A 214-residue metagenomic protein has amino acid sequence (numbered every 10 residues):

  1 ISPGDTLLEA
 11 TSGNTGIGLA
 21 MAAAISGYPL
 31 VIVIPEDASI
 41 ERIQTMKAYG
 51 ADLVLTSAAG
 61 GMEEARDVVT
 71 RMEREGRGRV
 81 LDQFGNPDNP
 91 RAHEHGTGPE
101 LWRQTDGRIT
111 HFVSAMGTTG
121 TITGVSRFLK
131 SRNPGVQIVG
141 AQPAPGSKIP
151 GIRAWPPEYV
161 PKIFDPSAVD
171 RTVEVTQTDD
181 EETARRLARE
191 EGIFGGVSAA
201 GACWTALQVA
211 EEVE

Functional and structural regions predicted by a protein language model:
I1, I17-P29, K47-A48, G124-R132 (+1 more regions): Alpha-helix C-terminal capping segments
S2-E36, R108-T121, I193-F194, S198-G201: A short, small-residue-rich loop immediately preceding and capping a beta-strand
S26, L55, P134-Q137, I163: Conserved N-terminal phosphate-binding loop of PLP-dependent enzymes in the Aspartate aminotransferase
Y28, A51, G78, P134-V136 (+1 more regions): Short glycine/serine/threonine/alanine-rich loop segments
V31-H111, A141-A188: Small/polar-residue-rich loop-to-helix segments that shape phosphate-bearing ligand pockets
A92, G96-V136: Glycine-rich ThDP/TPP pyrophosphate-binding loop and its adjacent helix/strand module within ThDP-dependent enzymes
R132-P145, E214: Domain-scale detector for complete catalytic domains at protein termini or as standalone homologs
Q177-E214: Claisen-condensing/thiolase-fold acyl-transfer catalytic domains that form or cleave C-C bonds in fatty acid
